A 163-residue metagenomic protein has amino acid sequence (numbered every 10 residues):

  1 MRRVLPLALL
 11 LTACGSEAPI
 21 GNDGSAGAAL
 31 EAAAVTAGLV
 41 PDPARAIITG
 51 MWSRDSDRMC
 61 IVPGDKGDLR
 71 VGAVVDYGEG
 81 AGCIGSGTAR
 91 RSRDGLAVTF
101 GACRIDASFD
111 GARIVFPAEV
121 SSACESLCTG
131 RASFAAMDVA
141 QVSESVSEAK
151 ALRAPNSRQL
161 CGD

Functional and structural regions predicted by a protein language model:
M1-T12: Sec-dependent bacterial lipoprotein signal peptides
C14-E17: Bacterial signal peptide processing site
G24-G27, L39, T49-S53, D68-R70 (+3 more regions): A composition-driven surface/loop motif
A26-C60, E148-G162: Tryptophan-anchored aromatic micro-motifs
D57-A97: N-terminal glycine/threonine-rich, aromatic-flanked beta-hairpin/loop signature
F100-F134: Surface-exposed, polar helix/loop patches in the mature regions of secreted/periplasmic/lumenal proteins that form
L127-D163: C-terminal partner/receptor-binding element of secreted or periplasmic proteins
